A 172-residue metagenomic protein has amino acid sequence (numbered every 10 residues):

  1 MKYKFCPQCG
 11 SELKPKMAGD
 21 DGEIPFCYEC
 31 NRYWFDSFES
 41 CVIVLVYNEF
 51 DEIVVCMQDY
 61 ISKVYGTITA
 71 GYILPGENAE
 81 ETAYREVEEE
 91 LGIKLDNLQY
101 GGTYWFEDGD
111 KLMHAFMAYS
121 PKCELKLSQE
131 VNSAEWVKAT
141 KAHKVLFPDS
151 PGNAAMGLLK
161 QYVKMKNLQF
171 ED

Functional and structural regions predicted by a protein language model:
M1-I43: Acidic, metal-coordinating catalytic segment for phosphate/diphosphate chemistry, firing primarily on the Nudix
M1-K2, S128-D172: Nudix hydrolase/Nudix homology domain
P15-M17, K94-G102: A short coil-to-beta-strand element that immediately follows conserved catalytic motifs
D21, S62, D108-K111: Short acidic/glycine-enriched loop/turn segments that link adjacent beta-strands
S40-V42, D51, H114, N132: Change "...and in nucleic-acid phosphodiester-cleaving endonucleases..." to "...and in nucleic-acid processing enzymes
Y47-E89: Conserved Nudix-box catalytic region and its N-terminal flanking loop in Nudix hydrolases and closely related
G102-K126, E135-T140: Active-site-adjacent beta-strand/loop module that shapes the phosphate/pyrophosphate-binding cleft
